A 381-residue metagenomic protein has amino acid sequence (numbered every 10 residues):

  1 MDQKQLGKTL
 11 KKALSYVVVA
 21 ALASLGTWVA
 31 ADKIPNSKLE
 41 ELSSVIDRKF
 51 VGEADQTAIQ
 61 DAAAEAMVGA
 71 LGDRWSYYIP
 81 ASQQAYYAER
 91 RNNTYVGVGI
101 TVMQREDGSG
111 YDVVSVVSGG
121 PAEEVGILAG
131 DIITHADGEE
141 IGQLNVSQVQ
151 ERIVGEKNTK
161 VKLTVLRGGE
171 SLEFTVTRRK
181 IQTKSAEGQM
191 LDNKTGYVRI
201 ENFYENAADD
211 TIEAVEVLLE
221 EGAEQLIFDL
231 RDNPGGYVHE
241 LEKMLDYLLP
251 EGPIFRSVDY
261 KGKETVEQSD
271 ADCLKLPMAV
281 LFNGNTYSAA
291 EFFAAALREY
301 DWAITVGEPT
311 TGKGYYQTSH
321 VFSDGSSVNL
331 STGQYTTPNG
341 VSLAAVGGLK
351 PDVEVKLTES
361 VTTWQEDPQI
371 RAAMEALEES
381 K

Functional and structural regions predicted by a protein language model:
D2-Q5, G26-A31, V114, E123-L128 (+3 more regions): Cleft-lining beta-strand/loop regions that shape enzyme active-site pockets
D2-Y77, S109: Terminal targeting/pro-maturation regions of precursor/exported proteins
P35-L42, D55, I59-M67, Q83 (+9 more regions): Stable alpha-helical elements in mature extracytoplasmic
L42, A63, M67, I100 (+9 more regions): Terminal peptide-recognition signature
F50-D112, K160-K162, L166-T175, G188: Extended, small/polar residue-biased N-terminal targeting/export presequences and adjacent propeptide/linker tracts
T94-A136: Glycine-rich active-site/cofactor-binding loop and its immediate structural neighborhood
Q317-V321, S327-E359: Conserved P-loop NTPase
